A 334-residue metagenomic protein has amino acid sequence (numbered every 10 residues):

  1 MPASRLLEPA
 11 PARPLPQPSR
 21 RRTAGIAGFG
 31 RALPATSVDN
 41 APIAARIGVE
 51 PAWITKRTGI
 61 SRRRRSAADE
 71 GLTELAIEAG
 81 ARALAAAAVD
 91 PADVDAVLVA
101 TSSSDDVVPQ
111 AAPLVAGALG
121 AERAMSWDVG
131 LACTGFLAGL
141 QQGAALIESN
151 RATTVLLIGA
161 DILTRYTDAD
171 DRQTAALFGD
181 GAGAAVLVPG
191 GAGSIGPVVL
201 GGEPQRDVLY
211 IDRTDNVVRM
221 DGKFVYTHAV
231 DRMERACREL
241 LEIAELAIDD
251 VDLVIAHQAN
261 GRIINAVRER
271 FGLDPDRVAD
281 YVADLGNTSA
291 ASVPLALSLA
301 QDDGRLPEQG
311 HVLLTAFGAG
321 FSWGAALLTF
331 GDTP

Functional and structural regions predicted by a protein language model:
P2-D69, A169-D231, R235-R238, F317 (+1 more regions): Condensing-enzyme catalytic core mediating Claisen C-C bond formation in acyl metabolism
A3-R5, T73, I77-G80, S103-S104 (+3 more regions): Claisen-condensing/thiolase-fold acyl-transfer catalytic domains that form or cleave C-C bonds in fatty acid
T23-I26, A96-L98, T153-L157, H311-L314: Short glycine-aspartate micro-motif
I26-G28, I54, A83, V97 (+7 more regions): Buried hydrophobic positions in well-ordered alpha/beta secondary-structure cores of metabolic enzymes
I26-G28, S66-G130, I243-I264, R270: Conserved beta-ketoacyl condensing-enzyme motif
I47-K56, V107-G120, L156-L163, D207-I211 (+1 more regions): Acidic-glycine-rich active-site phosphate/pyrophosphate-binding loop
E50, L72-A87, A111, H228-A244 (+1 more regions): Short, well-ordered amphipathic alpha-helical segments that serve as non-catalytic structural scaffolds within diverse
L146-G179: Flexible, glycine-rich active-site loops centered on histidine and acidic residues that chelate a metal or position
